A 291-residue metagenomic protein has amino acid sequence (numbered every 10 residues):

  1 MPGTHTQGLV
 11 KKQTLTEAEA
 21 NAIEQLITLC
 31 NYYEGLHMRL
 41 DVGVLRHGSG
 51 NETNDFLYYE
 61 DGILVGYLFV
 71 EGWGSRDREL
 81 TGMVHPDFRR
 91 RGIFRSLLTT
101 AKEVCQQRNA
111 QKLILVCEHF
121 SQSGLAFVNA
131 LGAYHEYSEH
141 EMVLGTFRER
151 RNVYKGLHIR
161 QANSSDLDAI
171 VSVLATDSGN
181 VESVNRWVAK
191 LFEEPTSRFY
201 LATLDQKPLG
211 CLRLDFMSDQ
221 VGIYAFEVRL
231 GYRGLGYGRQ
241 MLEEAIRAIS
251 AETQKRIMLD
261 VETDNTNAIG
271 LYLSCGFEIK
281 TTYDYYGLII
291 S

Functional and structural regions predicted by a protein language model:
M1-H5, G74, P86-K155, Y286-L288: Acyl-donor-binding surface of acyltransferase catalytic domains
M1-V42, V153-V181: Short amphipathic alpha-helix that is part of the acyltransferase structural core
T28-N31, G35-T99, E103-C105, C117 (+1 more regions): Conserved donor-binding loop and adjoining core beta-sheet/short helix segment in diverse acyl/aminoacyl transferases
T81-R90, F226-G234, E262: A short, internal acetyl-CoA/4′-phosphopantetheine-binding micro-motif in the GNAT/acyltransferase core
R90-E103, A130, V228, G234-A251 (+1 more regions): Conserved acetyl-CoA-binding loop-helix of GNAT-fold acetyltransferases
I114-L125, L230, M258-I269, Y285-S291: Conserved beta-strand-loop-alpha-helix junction that forms the acyl-donor binding cleft
E182-A248: Glycine/small-residue-rich hydrophobic helix-like segments
